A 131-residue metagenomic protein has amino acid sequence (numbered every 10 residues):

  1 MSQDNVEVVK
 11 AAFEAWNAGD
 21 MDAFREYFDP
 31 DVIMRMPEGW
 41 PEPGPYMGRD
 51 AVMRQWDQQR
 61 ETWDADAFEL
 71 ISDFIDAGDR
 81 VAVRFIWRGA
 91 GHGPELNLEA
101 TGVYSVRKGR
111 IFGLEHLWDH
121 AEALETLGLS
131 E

Functional and structural regions predicted by a protein language model:
M1-E131: C-terminal and inter-domain tail/linker signature
